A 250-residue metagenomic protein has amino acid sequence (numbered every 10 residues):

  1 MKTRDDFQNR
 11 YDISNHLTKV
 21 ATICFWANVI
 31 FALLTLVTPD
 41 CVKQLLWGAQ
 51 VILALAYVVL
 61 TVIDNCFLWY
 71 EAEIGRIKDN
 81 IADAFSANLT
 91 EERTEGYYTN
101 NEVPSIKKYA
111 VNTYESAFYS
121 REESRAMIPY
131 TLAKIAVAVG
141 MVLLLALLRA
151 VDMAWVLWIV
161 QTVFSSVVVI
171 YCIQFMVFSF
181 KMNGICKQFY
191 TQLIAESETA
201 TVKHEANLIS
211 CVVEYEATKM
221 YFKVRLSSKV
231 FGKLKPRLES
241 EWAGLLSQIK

Functional and structural regions predicted by a protein language model:
M1-I52: Membrane-anchoring hydrophobic segments
T3-R4, Q8-N15, F67-P129, Q188-K250: Conserved non-transmembrane functional hotspots
I13-A27, Y119-W155: Transmembrane alpha-helical segments and their cytosolic interface motifs in multi-pass membrane proteins
V29-L34, V51-N65, V139-L144: Hydrophobic core of alpha-helical transmembrane segments in multi-pass integral membrane proteins
V37-D40, N65-E73, A150-V151: Transmembrane helix-loop junctions in multipass membrane proteins, especially transporters and channels
D40-L55, V137, L147-S166: Hydrophobic alpha-helical transmembrane segments
W47-A82, V169-F175: Hydrophobic alpha-helical membrane-embedded segments
A146-S210: Cytosol-/stroma-facing membrane-proximal "stalk/adaptor" domains immediately downstream of transmembrane anchors
